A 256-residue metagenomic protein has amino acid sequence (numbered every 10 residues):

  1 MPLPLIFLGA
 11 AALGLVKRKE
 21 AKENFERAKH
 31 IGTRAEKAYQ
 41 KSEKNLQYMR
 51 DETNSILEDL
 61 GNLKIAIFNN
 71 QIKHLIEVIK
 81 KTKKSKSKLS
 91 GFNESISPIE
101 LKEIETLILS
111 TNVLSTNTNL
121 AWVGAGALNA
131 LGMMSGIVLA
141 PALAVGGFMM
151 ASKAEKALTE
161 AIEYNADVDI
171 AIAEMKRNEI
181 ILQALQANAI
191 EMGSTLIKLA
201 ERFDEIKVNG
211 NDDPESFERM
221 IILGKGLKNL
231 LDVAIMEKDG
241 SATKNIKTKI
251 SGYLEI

Functional and structural regions predicted by a protein language model:
M1-L15, L109-K156: Small-residue-rich hydrophobic membrane-insertion segments
G9-A12, K37-Q40, K44, I99-K102: Long, non-globular targeting/processing and low-complexity regions
V16-T33, M149-I162: Transmembrane-cytosolic junction motif
H30, K37, K44, D51 (+12 more regions): Generic surface-pattern signal
I31-D59, G147, E160-M192: Amphipathic, membrane-active segments
K37, N54-G126: Add "or lipid-surface remodeling" -> "...that mediate pore formation, membrane permeabilization, membrane fusion
K41, Y48, E52-S55, D59-N62 (+8 more regions): Heptad-repeat coiled-coil alpha-helices
L109-L120, A166-I180, A189-I256: Long, helix-rich, hydrophobic modules that act as membrane-proximal anchors or helical bundle/coiled-coil regulators
